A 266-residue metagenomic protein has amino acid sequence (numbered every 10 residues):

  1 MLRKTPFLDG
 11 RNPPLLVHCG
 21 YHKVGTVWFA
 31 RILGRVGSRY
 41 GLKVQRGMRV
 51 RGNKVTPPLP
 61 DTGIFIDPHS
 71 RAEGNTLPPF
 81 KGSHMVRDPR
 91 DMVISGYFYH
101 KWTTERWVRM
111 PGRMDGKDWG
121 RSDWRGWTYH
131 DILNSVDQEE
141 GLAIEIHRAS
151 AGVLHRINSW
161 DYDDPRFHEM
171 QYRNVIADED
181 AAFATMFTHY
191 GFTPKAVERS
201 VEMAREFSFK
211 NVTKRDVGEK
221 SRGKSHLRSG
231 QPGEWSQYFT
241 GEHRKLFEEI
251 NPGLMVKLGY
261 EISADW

Functional and structural regions predicted by a protein language model:
M1-M170, G230, E242-W266: PAPS-dependent sulfotransferase catalytic domain
L42-P60, Y162-Q237, G241, K245: The conserved 3'-phosphoadenosine-5'-phosphosulfate
